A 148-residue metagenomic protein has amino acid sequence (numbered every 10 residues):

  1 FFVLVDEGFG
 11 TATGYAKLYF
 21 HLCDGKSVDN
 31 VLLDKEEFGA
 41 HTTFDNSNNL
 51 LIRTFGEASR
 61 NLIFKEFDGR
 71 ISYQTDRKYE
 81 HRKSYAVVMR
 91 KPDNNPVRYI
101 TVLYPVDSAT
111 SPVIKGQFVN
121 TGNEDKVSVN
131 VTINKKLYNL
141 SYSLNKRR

Functional and structural regions predicted by a protein language model:
F1-R148: CBM-like, beta-strand-rich accessory domains located in the C-terminal region of large, secreted polysaccharide-active
